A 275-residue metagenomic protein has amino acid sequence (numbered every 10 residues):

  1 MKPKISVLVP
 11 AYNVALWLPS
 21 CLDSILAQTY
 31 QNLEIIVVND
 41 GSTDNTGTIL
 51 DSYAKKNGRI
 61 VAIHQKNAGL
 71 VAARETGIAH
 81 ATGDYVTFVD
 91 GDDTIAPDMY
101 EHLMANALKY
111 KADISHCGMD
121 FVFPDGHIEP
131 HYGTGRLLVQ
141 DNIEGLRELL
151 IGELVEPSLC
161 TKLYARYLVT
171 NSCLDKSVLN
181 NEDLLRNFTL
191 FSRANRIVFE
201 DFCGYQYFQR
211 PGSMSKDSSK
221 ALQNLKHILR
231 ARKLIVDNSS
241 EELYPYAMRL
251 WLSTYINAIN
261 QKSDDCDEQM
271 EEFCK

Functional and structural regions predicted by a protein language model:
P3-S6, S24, E34, L185: Cell-envelope/extracellular polymer assembly enzymes that use nucleotide-activated donors
V9, N32-G41, V61-K66, G91: Short beta-strand/loop segment that forms part of the nucleotide-sugar
V14-A27: Short, well-formed alpha-helical segments that are part of the catalytic scaffolds of diverse glycosyltransferases
P19, D44-S52, T76, T94 (+1 more regions): Acidic helix N-cap motif at the loop->helix transition within catalytic regions of sugar-transfer enzymes
S24, Q31, N39-T48: A conserved acidic beta->alpha catalytic loop
Q65-A81, F88: Glycine-rich, basic loop-to-helix element that forms the pyrophosphate-binding segment of sugar-nucleotide handling
G91-V198, F208-L222: Donor-binding/catalytic cores of nucleotide-activated saccharide and glycerol-phosphate transferases/polymerases
Q206-K275: C-terminal subregions of glycosyltransferases and related glycan-biosynthesis enzymes
